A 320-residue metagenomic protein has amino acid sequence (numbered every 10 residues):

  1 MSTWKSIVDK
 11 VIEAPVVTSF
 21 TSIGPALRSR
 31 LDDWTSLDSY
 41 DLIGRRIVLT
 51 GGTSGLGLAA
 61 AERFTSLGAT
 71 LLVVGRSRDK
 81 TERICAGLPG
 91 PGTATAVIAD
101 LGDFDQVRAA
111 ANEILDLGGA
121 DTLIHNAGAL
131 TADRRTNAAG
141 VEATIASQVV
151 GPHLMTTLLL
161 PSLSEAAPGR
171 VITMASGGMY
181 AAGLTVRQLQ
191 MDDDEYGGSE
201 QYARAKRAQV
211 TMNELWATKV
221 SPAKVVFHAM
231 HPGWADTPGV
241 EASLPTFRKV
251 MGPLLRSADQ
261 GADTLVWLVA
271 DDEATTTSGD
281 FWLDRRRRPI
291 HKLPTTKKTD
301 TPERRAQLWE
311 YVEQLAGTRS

Functional and structural regions predicted by a protein language model:
M1-V48, G183, K298-S320: Non-catalytic terminal and boundary segments that flank Rossmann-like NAD(P)-dependent oxidoreductase
S6-E13, T21-A26, A205, M251-L293 (+3 more regions): C-terminal helical subdomain
R46, T53-S54: Conserved glycine-rich cofactor-binding loop
T50, A120-G128, Q148, I172-S176 (+1 more regions): Rossmann-fold scaffold of SDR-type NAD(P)-dependent oxidoreductases
L67-R83: Conserved glycine-rich Rossmann-like NAD(P)H-binding loop of the short-chain dehydrogenase/reductase
R78, A96-N112: The beta1-alpha1 cofactor-binding region of Rossmann-like NAD(H)/NADP(H)-dependent oxidoreductases
G128-A138, E142, S164-K224, H231-M251: Catalytic loop of short-chain dehydrogenase/reductase
R134, I145-L159, I172, A205-K206 (+1 more regions): Short alpha-helix in the Rossmann-fold core of NAD(P)-dependent oxidoreductases
